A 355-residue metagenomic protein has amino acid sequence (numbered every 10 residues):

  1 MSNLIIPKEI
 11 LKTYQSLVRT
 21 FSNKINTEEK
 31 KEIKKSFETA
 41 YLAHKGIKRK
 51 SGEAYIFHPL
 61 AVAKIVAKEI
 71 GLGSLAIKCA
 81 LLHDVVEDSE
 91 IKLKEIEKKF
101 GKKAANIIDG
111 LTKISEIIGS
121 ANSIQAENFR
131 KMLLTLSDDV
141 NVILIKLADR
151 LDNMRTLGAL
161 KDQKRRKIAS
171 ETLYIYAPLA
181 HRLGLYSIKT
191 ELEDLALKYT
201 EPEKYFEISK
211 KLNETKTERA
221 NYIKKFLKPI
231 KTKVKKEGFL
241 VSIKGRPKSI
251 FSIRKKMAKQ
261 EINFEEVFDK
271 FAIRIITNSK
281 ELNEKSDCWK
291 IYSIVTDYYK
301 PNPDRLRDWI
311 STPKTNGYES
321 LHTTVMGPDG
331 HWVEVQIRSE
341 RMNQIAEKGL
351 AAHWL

Functional and structural regions predicted by a protein language model:
S2-T27, Y41-R49, I56-E69, K78 (+7 more regions): Nucleic-acid processing machinery
K31-E38: N-terminal glycine-rich anion-binding loops that anchor highly charged ligand groups
E38, K64, N106-D109: Generic alpha-helical structural context detector
L81-D88, L93-G110, L185: Hydrophobic or amphipathic alpha-helical targeting/insertion segments
K113: Aromatic/histidine-rich interaction motifs
